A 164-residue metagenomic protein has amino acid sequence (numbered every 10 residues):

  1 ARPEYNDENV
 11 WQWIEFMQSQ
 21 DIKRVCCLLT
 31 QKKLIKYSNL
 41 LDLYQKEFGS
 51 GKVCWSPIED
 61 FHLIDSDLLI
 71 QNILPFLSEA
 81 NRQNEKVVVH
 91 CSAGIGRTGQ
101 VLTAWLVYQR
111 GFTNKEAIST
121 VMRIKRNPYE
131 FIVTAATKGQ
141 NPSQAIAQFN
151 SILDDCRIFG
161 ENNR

Functional and structural regions predicted by a protein language model:
A1-V87, Q109-Q144, G160: Cysteine-based protein phosphatase catalytic domain of the PTP/DSP
N84-A104: A phosphate-binding catalytic loop at a beta-strand-loop-alpha-helix junction that coordinates phosphoryl groups
I146-R164: C-terminal domain-closing interface element
